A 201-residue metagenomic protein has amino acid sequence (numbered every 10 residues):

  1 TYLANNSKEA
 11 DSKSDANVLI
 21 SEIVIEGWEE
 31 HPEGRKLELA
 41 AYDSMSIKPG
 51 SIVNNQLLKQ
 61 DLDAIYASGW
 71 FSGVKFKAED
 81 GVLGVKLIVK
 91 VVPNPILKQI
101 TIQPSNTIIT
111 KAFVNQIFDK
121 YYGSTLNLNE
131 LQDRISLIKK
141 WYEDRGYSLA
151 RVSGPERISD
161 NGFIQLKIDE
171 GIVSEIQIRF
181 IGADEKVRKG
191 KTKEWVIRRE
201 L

Functional and structural regions predicted by a protein language model:
Y2-L201: Periplasmic polypeptide-binding modules associated with outer-membrane biogenesis and secretion
